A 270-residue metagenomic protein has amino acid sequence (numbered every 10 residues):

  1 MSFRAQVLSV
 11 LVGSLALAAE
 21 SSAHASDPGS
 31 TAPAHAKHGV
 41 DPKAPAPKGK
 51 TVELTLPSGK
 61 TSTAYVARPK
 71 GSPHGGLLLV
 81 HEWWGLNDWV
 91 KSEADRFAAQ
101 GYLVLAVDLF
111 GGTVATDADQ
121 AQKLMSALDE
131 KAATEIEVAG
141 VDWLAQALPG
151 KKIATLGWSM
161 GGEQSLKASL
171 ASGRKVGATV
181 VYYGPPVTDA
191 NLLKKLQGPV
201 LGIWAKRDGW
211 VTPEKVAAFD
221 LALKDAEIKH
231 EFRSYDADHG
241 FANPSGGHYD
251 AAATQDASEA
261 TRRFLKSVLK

Functional and structural regions predicted by a protein language model:
H24, P28-A46, T51-Q146, F241-S245: Serine-hydrolase catalytic machinery in alpha/beta-hydrolase-like enzymes
L148-W158: Alpha/beta-hydrolase fold nucleophile elbow
G157-G161, S165: Gly/Ala-rich beta-loop-alpha elbow adjacent to hydrolase catalytic centers
K175-P185: A conserved short beta-strand
L196, G202-W204: Short beta-strand/loop motif that positions the catalytic acidic residue of the alpha/beta-hydrolase fold
R207-V211: Acidic catalytic loop of the alpha/beta-hydrolase fold
T212-A222: Short alpha-helix in the alpha/beta-hydrolase fold that links the catalytic acid
K224, K229-K270: C-terminal catalytic histidine-bearing segment of alpha/beta-hydrolase fold enzymes
